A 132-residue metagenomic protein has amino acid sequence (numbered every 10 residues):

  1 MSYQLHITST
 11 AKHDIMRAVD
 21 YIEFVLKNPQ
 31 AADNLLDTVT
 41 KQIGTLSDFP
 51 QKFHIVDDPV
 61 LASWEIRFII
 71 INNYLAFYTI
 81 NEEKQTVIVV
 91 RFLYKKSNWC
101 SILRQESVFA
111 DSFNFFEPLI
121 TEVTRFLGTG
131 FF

Functional and structural regions predicted by a protein language model:
M1-T38: Arg/Lys-rich, positively charged N-terminal/basic patches that mediate binding to nucleic acids
Q4-H6, N34-G44, S63, F68-I70: PIN-domain endoribonuclease scaffold, especially VapC-family toxins
T8-T10, F49, V90-K95: Generic beta-structure capping elements
G44-P50: Short proline/glycine- and basic residue-enriched helix-capping loop/turn segments at helix->loop/beta transitions
Q51-E83: Basic/aromatic recognition patch in beta-strand/loop cores that engages polyanionic ligands
I71-L119, F132: Enriched for short, Lys/Arg-rich terminal
T121-R125: Compositionally biased low-complexity segments, especially N-terminal hydrophobic helices that form the hydrophobic
F126-F131: Short, intrinsically disordered C-terminal tails of secreted or membrane-associated proteins
